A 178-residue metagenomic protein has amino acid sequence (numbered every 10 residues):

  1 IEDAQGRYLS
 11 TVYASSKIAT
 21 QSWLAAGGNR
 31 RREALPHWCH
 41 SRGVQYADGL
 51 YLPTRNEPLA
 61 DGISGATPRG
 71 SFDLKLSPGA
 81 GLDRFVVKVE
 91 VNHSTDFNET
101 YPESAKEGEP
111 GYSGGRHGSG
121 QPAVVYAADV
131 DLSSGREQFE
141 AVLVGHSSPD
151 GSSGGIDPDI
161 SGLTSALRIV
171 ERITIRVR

Functional and structural regions predicted by a protein language model:
A4-N98: Structured domain cores in non-transmembrane regions
L74-R178: Glycine-rich, aromatic-bearing surface loops/beta-hairpins
